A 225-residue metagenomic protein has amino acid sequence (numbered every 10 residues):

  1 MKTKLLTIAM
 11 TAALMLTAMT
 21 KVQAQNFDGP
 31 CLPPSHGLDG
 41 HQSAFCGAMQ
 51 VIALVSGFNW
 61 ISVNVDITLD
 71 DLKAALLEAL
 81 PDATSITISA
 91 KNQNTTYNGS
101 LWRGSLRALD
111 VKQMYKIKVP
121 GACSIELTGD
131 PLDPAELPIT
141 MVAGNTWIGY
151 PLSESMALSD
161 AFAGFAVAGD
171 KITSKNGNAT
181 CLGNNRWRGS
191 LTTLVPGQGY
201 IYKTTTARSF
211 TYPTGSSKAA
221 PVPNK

Functional and structural regions predicted by a protein language model:
M1-A9: Bacterial N-terminal signal peptides that target proteins for export
M19-A24: Sec/Tat signal peptide C-region and signal peptidase I cleavage site
Q25-K225: N-terminal exported-region signature
